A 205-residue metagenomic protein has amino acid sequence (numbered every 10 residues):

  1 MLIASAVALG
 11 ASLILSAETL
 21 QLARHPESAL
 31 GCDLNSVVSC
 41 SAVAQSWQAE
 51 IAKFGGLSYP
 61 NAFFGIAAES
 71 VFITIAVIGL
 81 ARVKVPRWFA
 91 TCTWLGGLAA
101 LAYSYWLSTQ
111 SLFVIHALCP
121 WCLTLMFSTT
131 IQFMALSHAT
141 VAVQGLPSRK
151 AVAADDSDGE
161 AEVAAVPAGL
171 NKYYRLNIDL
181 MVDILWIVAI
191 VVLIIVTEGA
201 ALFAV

Functional and structural regions predicted by a protein language model:
M1-R24, L193-V196: N-terminal signal-anchor transmembrane alpha helix
L20-P60: Extracytosolic (periplasmic/ER-lumenal) interhelical loops and adjacent juxtamembrane/interface segments of multi-pass
W47-V71, L118-T130: Membrane-interface loop-to-helix entry segments
Y59-A81, A99, Y103: Hydrophobic alpha-helical transmembrane segments
A67-I73, M126-V143, A189-I190: Hydrophobic cores of alpha-helical transmembrane segments in multi-pass inner/ER membrane proteins, independent
V83-K84, S108-P120: Membrane-interface helix caps and helix-loop-helix hairpins in membrane proteins
V143-L180: Membrane-interfacial, low-structure loops and terminal tails that flank and connect transmembrane helices in multi-pass
L193-V205: Juxtamembrane boundary at the C-terminal end of a transmembrane helix
